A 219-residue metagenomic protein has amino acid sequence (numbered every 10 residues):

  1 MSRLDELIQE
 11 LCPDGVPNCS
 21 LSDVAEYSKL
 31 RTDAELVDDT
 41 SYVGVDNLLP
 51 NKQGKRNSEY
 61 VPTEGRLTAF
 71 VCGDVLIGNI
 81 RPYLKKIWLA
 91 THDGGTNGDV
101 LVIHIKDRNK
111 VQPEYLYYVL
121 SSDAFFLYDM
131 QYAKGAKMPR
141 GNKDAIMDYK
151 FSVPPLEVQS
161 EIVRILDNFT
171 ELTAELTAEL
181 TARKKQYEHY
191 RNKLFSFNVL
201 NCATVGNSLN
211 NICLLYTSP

Functional and structural regions predicted by a protein language model:
M1-S218: Charged, alpha-helix-forming regions
